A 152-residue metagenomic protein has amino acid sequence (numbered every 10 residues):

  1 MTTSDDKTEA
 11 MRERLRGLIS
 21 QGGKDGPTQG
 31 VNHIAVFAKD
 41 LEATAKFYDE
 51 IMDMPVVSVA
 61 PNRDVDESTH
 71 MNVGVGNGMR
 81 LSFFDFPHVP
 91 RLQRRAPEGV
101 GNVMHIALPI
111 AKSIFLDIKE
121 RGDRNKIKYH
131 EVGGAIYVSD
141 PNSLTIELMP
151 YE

Functional and structural regions predicted by a protein language model:
M1-K24, K119-E152: Vicinal oxygen chelate
L18-S20, E67, H88-R94: A short, acidic/glycine-rich surface segment
G30-K39, T69-G76, L92-R121, G134-S139 (+1 more regions): Vicinal oxygen chelate
F37-L81: Core segments of cupin and vicinal oxygen chelate
K46, E50, L116-R124: Replace "anionic and nucleotidyl ligands
L81-S82, E147: Conserved beta-strand in the GNAT
